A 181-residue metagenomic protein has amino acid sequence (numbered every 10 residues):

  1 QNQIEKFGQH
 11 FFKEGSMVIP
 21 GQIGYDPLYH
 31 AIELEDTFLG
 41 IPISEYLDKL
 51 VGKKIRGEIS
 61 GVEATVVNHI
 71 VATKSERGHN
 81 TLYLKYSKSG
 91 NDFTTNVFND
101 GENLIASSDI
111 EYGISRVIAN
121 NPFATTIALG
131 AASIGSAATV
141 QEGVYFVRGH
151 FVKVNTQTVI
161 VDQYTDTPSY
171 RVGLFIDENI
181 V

Functional and structural regions predicted by a protein language model:
Q1-V181: Subunit-assembly interface segments of extracellular/virion macromolecular structures
